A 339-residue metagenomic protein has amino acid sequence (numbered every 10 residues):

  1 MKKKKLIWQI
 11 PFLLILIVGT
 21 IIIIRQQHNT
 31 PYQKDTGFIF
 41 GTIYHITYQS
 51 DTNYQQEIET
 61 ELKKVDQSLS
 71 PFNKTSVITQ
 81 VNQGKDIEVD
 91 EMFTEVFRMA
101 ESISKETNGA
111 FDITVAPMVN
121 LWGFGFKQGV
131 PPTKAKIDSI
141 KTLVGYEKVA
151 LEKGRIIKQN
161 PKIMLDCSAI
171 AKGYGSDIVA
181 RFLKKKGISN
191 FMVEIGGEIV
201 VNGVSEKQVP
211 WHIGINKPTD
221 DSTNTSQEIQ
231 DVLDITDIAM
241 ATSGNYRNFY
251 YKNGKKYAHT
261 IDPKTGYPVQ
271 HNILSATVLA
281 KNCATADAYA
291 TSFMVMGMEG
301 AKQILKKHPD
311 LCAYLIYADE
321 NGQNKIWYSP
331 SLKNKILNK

Functional and structural regions predicted by a protein language model:
K2-K339: Mature catalytic core of soluble alpha/beta enzymes
